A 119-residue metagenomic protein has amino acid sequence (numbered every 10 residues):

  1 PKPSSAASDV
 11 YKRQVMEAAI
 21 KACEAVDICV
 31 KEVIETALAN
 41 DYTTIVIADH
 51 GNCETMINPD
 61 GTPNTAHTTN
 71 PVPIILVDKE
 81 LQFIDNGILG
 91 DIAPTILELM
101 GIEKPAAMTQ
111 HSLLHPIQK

Functional and structural regions predicted by a protein language model:
P1, N40-T43, N70-P73: Structural beta-strand/beta-sheet cores of well-ordered domains, especially the beta-sheet scaffolds that support
P1-A7, Y11: Single conserved hydrophobic/aromatic residue that forms the stacking wall/gate of nucleotide- or nucleobase-binding
S8, D49-C53, K119: Short, internal active-site loops enriched in acidic
D9, C53-M56, Q82-I84: Short active-site-adjacent structural elements
V15-D60, I96: Metal-dependent active-site segment of extracytoplasmic phospho-/sulfohydrolases and closely related
G61-T95, L99-M100: Substrate-binding rim/cap in mid-to-C-terminal beta-strand-loop elements of soluble/periplasmic
I102-K119: Polar, surface-exposed loop/tail segments that function as active-site lids or cofactor/substrate-recognition elements
